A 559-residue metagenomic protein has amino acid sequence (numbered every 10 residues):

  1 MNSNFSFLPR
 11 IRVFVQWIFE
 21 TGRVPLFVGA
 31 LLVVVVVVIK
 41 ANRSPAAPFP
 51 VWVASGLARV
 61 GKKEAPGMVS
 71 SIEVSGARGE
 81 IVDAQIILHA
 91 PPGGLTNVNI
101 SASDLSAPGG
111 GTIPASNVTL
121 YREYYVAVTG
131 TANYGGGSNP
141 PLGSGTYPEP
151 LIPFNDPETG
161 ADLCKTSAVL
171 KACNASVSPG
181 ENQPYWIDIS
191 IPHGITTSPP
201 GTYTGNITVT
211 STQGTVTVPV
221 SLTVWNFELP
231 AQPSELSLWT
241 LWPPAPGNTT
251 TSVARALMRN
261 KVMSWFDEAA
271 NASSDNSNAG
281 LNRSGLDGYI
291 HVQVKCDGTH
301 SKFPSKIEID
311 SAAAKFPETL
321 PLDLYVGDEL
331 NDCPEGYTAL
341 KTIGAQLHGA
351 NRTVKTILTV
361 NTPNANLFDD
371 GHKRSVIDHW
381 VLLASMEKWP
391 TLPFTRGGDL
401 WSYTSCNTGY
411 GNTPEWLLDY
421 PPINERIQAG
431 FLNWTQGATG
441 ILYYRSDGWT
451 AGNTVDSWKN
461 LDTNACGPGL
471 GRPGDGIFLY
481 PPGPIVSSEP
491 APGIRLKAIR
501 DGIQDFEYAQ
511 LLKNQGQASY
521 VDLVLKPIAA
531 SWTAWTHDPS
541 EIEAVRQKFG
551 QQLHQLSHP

Functional and structural regions predicted by a protein language model:
M1-A46: Sec-dependent, cleavable N-terminal signal peptides
A47-M68, P91-I189, H193-T197: Surface-exposed binding patches on compact interaction domains or structured appendages
S71-A90: Contiguous beta-strand segments within globular domains
I86, G201-S211: A short beta-strand micro-motif common to beta-rich folds, especially ectodomain repeats
V216-G298, S305-I307, A314-V326: An acidic-aromatic substrate-binding cleft motif
I309-C333, A345-P363, T439, T454-P559: Catalytic domains of carbohydrate-active enzymes that cleave complex glycans
R396-I423: Active-site clefts of carbohydrate-active enzymes
P421-N464: Substrate-binding cleft of secreted/luminal carbohydrate-active enzymes
